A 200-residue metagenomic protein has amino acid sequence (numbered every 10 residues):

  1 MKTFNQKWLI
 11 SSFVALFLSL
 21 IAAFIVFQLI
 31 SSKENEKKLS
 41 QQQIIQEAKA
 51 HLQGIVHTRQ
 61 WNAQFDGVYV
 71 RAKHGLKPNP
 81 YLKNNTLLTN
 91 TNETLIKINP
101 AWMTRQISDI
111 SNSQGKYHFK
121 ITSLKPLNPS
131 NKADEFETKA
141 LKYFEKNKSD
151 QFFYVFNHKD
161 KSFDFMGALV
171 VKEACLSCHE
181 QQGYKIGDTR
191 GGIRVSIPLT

Functional and structural regions predicted by a protein language model:
F4-S31: Extreme N-terminal signal-anchor transmembrane helix of membrane signaling/transducer proteins, especially in bacteria
I30-V56: Juxtamembrane membrane-water interface segments immediately C-terminal to a transmembrane helix
Q41, A168-V171: Residue-level signal for mature regions of secreted extracellular proteins and peptides
H51, F165, R194-S196: Soluble periplasmic/extracytoplasmic beta-strand elements of cell-envelope proteins
G54-M166: Extracytoplasmic ligand-binding sensor domains of the Cache superfamily
V170-Y184: The canonical Cys-X-X-Cys-His
S177, L199-T200: Membrane-interface helix-start motif
K185-I193: Short hydrophobic/glycine-rich mini-motifs in sensory/regulatory modules that couple input to downstream signaling
